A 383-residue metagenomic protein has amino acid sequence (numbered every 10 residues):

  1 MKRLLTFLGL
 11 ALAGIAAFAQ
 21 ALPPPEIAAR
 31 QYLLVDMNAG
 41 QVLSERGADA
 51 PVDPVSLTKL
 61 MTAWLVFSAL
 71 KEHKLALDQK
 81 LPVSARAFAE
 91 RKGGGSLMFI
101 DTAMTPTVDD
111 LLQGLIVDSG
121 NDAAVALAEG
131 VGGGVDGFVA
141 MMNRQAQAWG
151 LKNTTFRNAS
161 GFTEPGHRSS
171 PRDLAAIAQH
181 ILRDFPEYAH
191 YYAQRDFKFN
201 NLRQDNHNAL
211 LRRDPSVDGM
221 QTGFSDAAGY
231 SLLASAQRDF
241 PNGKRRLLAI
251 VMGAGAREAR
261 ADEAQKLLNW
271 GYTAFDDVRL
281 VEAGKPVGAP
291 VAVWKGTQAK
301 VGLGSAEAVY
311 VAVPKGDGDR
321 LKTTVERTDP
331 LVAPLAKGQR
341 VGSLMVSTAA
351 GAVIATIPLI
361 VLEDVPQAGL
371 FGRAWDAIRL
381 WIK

Functional and structural regions predicted by a protein language model:
M1-L4: Positively charged n-region of N-terminal signal peptides that target proteins for export
T6-A16: Bacterial N-terminal signal peptides
G9-A11, L22, S44, K71-H73 (+3 more regions): Generic marker of residues within folded, mature protein domains
G14, D53, F99, V251-A254: A general, composition-driven signal for non-globular sequence regions
I15, H73, A274-V278: Solvent-exposed amphipathic alpha-helical surface segments
I15-L22, I360: Bacterial Sec-dependent signal peptides at the C-terminal "C-region" and cleavage site
A19-R172, Q179-F185, F197-N200: Active-site-adjacent loops and short helices of periplasmic peptidoglycan-processing enzymes
L151-T155, T163-R168, R172-K383: Domain-terminus/edge residues, biased toward the C-terminal soluble/receptor-binding domains of extracytoplasmic
